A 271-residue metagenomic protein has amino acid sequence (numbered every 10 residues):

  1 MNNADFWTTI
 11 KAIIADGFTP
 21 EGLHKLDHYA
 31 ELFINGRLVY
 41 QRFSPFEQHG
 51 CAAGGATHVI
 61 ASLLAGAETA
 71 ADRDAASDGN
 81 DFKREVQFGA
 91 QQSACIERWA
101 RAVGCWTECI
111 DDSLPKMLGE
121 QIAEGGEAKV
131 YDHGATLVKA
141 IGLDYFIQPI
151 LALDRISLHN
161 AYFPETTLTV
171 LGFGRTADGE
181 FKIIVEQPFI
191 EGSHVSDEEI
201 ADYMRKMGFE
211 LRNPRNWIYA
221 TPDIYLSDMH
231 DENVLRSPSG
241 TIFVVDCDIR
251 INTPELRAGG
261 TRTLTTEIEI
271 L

Functional and structural regions predicted by a protein language model:
N2-M117: Juxta-kinase regulatory segment immediately upstream of eukaryotic protein kinase catalytic domains
W106-G119, Y162-L168, E210-I218: Short linear interaction motifs
P115-P164: ATP-binding glycine-rich loop module of kinase domains
T136, I183-V185, Y225, F243: Protein kinase-like catalytic core scaffold
T136-D144, P188-I190, D246-D248: Active-site ExK catalytic segment of metal-dependent nucleases
G142, N160, T166-R215: Conserved structural core of kinase catalytic domains
Y145-D154, V195-I200, P254-L256: Active-site-adjacent loop/helix micro-motif of nuclease/hydrolase catalytic cores
I218-L271: Catalytic activation segment of kinase domains across protein kinase-like and atypical kinase folds
